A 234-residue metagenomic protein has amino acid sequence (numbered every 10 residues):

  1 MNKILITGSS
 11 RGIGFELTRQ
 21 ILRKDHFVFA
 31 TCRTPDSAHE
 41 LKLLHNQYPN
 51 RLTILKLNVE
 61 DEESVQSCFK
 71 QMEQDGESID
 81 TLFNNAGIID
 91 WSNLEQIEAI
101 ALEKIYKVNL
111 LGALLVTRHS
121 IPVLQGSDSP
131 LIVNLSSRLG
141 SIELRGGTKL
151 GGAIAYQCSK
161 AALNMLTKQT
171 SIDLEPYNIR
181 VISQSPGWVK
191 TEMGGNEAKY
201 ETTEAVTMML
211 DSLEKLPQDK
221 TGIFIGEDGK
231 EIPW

Functional and structural regions predicted by a protein language model:
S10, G14-R19: N-terminal Rossmann NAD(P)H-binding glycine-rich loop of SDR-like oxidoreductase domains
K24, D75-G76, S92-N93, H119-D128 (+1 more regions): A short helix-coil junction within the Rossmann-fold of NAD(P)-dependent oxidoreductases
K24-E40: Conserved glycine-rich Rossmann-like NAD(P)H-binding loop of the short-chain dehydrogenase/reductase
K56-S67, A99: The beta1-alpha1 cofactor-binding region of Rossmann-like NAD(H)/NADP(H)-dependent oxidoreductases
S67-Q71, S92-Q96, I100-K107: Active-site Tyr-X3-Lys motif and surrounding loop/helix of classical short-chain dehydrogenase/reductase
I88, E95, A99-E103, Q125 (+1 more regions): Catalytic loop of short-chain dehydrogenase/reductase
P176, S183-Q184, G195-W234: C-terminal helical subdomain
